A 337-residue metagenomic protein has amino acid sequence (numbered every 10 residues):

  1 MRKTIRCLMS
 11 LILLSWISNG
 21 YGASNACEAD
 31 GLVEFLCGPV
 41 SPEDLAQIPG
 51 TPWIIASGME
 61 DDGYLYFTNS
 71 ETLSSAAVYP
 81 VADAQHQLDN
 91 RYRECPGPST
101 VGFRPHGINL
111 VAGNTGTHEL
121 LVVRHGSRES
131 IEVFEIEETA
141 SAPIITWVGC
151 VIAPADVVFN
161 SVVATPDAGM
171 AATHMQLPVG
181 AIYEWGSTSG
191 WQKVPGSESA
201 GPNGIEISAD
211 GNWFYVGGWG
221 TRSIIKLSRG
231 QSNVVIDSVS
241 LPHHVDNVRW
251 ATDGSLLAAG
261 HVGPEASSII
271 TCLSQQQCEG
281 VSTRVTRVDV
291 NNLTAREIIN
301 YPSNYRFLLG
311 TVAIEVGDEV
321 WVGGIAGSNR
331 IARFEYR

Functional and structural regions predicted by a protein language model:
A23-S41, N90-R91, I145, A295-Y301: A short helix->beta-strand "capping" segment at the edge of beta-propeller domains
E34-Y64: Beta-strand-rich domains and repeat architectures in extracellular enzymes and scaffolds, especially beta-propellers
G38-G50, Q85-A112, W147, I152-M170 (+4 more regions): Beta-rich, blade/repeat-based domains predominating in secreted/periplasmic proteins but also intracellular
I54-H86: Beta-propeller domains
A56-D62, V122-R124, A172-V179, A259-G280 (+1 more regions): Short, conserved, GDST-rich strand-edge loop motifs in beta-rich repeat architectures
T68-S75, F134-P143, L227-Q231, V288-N292 (+1 more regions): Short loop/turn segments immediately following beta-strands, especially the blade-tip and inter-blade linker loops
P242-I299: Loop/turn-rich, solvent-exposed surfaces of beta-rich toroidal or solenoidal domains
L309-R337: Blade-level signature of beta-propeller repeat domains, shared across WD40, Kelch, NHL, RCC1 and BNR/Asp-box propellers
